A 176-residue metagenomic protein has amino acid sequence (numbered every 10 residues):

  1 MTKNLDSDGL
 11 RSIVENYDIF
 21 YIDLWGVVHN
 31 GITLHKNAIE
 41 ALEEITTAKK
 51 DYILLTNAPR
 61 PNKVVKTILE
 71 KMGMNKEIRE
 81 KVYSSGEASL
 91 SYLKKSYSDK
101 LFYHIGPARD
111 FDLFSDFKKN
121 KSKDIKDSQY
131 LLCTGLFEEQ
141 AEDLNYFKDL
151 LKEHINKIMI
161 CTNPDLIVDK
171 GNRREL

Functional and structural regions predicted by a protein language model:
M1-L176: HAD-like aspartate-dependent phosphatase fold
